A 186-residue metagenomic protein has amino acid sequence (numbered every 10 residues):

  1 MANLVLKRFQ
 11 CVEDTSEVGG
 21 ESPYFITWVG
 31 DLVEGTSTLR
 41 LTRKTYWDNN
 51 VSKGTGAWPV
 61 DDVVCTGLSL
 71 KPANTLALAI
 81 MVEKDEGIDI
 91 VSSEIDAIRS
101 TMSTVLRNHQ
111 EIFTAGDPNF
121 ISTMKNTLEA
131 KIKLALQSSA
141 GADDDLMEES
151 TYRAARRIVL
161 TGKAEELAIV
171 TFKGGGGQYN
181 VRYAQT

Functional and structural regions predicted by a protein language model:
M1-T186: N-terminal amphipathic/basic membrane-interacting segments and domains, especially the gasdermin N-terminal
